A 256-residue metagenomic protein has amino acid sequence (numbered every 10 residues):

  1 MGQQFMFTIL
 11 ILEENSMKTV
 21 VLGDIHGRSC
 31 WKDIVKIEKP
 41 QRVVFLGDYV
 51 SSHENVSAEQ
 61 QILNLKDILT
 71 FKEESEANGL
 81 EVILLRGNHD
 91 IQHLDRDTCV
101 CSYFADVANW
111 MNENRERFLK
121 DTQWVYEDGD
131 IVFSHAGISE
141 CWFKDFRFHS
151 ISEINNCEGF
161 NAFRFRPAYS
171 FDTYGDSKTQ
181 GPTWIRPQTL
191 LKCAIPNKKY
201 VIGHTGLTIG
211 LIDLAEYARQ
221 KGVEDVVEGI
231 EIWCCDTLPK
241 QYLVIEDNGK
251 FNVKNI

Functional and structural regions predicted by a protein language model:
Q4-F5: Cationic, low-complexity basic patches in intrinsically disordered or flexible, solvent-exposed regions
M17-V20, E81-V82, K199, E231: Short active-site oxyanion
K18-H26, I131-G137, I232-D236: Active-site-proximal beta-strand elements of phosphoester/diester hydrolases
L22, G27-M111: Core catalytic region of metal-dependent phosphoesterases/phosphodiesterases, especially metallo-beta-lactamase-like
G27-C30, S51-H53, H89-D95, E140-C141 (+2 more regions): Active-site environment of divalent metal-dependent phosphoester hydrolases
A105-M111, T122-P196: Active-site-proximal loop/helix segment associated with metal-binding centers of metalloenzymes
I212-I256: Binuclear metal-dependent phosphoesterase catalytic core
